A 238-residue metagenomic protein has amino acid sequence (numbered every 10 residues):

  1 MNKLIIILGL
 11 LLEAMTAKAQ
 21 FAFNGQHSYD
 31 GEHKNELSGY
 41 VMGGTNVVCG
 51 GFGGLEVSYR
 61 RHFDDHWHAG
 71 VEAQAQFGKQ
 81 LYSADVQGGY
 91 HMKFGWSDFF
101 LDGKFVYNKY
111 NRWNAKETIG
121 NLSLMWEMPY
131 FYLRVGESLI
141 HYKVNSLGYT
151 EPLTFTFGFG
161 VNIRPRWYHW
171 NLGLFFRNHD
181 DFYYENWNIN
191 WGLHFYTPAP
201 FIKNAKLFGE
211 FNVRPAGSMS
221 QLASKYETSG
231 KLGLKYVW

Functional and structural regions predicted by a protein language model:
A14-T16: N-terminal signal peptide c-region/cleavage motif recognized by signal peptidases
A19-F77, K235: Short glycine/proline- and aromatic-enriched beta-strand/turn motifs that initiate or cap beta-hairpins
N35, C49-L55, Q80-A84, S97 (+6 more regions): Residues that define the transmembrane beta-barrel architecture of outer-membrane proteins
N35-E36, F63-A69, F94-L101, P129-V135 (+2 more regions): Repeated loop/turn-to-beta-strand initiation elements of outer-membrane beta-barrel proteins
G39-G43, V57-R61, V86-M92, L122-M128 (+4 more regions): Residues on the lipid-exposed face of transmembrane beta-strands in outer-membrane beta-barrel proteins
M42-V48, E72-Q80, H91-K93, V106-N114 (+3 more regions): Sequence/structural signature of outer-membrane beta-barrel proteins
E117-D180: Detector for outer-membrane/organellar transmembrane beta-barrel domains, recognizing the amphipathic beta-strand
L174-F176, D181-W238: Predominantly the C-terminal beta-signal and adjacent terminal strand-loop region of outer-membrane beta-barrel
